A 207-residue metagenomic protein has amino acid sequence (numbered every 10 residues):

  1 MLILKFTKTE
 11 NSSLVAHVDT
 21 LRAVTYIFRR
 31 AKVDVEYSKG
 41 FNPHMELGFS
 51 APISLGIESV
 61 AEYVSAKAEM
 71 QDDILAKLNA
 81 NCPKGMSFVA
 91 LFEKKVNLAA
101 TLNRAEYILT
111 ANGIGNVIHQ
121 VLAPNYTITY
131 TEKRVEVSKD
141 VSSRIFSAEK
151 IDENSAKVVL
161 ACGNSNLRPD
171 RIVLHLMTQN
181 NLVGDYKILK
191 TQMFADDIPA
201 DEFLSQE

Functional and structural regions predicted by a protein language model:
L2-S12, N103-I118: Terminal, regulation- and interaction-focused segments at domain boundaries
F6-K8, S65-Q71, L109-G113, V158-N164: Short beta-strand-to-loop capping motifs
S12-Y37: N-terminal ordered "arm"
V35-N42, V89-E93, I128-R134, G184-Y186: A short, aromatic/hydrophobic, helix- or strand-capping loop or linear motif that either lines the entrance/gate
E36-A66: Short, charge-patterned binding micro-sites
S59-L109: Ordered, amphipathic secondary-structure segments that act as subunit-interaction surfaces in large macromolecular
I74-P83, V117-N125, I172-L174: Short amphipathic alpha-helices in soluble, non-transmembrane regions that often serve as interface/regulatory elements
A123-E207: Core RNA-modification/binding signature centered on pseudouridine synthases
